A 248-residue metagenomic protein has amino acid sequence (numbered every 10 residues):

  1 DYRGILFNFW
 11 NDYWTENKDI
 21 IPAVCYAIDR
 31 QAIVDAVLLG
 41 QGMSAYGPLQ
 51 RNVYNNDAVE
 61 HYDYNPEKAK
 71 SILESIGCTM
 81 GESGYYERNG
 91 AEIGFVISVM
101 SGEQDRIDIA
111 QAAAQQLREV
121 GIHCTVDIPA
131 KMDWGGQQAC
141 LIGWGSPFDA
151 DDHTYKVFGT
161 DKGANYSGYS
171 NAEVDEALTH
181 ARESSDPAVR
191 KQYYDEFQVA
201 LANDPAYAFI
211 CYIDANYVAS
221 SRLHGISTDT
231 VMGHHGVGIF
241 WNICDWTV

Functional and structural regions predicted by a protein language model:
D1-F9, V99: Well-structured core secondary-structure elements of compact alpha/beta domains
L6-K18, Y54-S71, C78-I93, G135 (+2 more regions): Short, solvent-exposed loop/beta-turn-alpha elements that line the ligand-binding surface or hinge of extracytoplasmic
F9-N11, I28-A32, V37-Q41, V53 (+6 more regions): Sec/Tat-exported extracytoplasmic proteins
T15-Q115, E196: Append "and occasionally in soluble cytosolic enzymes with long acidic Gly/Pro-rich linkers
I97, Q115-A164, Y193: Periplasmic binding protein-like
L178, P187-A202: Short amphipathic alpha-helical coiled-coil/interface segments
